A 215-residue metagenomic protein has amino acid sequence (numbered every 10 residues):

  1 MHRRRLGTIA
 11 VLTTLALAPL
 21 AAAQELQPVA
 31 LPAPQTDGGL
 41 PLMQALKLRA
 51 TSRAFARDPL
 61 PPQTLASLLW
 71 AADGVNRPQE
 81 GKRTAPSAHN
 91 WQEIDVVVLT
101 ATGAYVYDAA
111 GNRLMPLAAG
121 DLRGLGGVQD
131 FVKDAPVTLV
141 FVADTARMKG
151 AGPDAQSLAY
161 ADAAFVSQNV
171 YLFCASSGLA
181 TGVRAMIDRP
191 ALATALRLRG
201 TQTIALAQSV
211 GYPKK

Functional and structural regions predicted by a protein language model:
R3-T8: N-terminal export leaders
I9-A18: Bacterial N-terminal signal peptides
P19-A23: Sec/Tat signal peptide C-region and signal peptidase I cleavage site
Q24-A135: N-terminal amphipathic, basic helical "cap/leader" segment at the start of enzyme domains
Q35, F141-T145, Y212: Short, small-residue-rich loop/turn micro-motifs
R49, L68, V96, V137-L192: Small-aliphatic-rich amphipathic alpha-helix that forms the alpha element of a beta-alpha
K133-P136, T201-T203: Short coil/turn connectors at secondary-structure junctions
L198-K215: A glycine-rich helix N-cap at a beta->alpha junction
